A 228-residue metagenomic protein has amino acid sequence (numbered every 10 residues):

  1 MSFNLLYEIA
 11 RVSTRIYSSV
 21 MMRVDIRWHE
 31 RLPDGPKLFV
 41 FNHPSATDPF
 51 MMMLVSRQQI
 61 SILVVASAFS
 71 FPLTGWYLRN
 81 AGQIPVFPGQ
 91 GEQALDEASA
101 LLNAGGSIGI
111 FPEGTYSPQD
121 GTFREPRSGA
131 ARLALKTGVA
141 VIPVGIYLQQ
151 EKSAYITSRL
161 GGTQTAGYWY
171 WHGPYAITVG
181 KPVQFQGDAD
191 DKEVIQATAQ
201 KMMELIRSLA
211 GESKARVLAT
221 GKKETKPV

Functional and structural regions predicted by a protein language model:
L6-H43: Helix-to-loop junction immediately C-terminal to a conserved catalytic motif
S13-T14, R79-P85, G114-Y116: Short, basic, glycine/proline-bearing loop/turn elements
S19-I26, G89, R159-G162: Short gly/ser/thr-rich secondary-structure transition/capping motifs
P33-Q90, D96-E97: Catalytic core of membrane glycerolipid acyltransferases/transacylases, capturing the structured, soluble-facing
P36-L38, S107-F111, I142: Residue-level preference for the first positions of well-ordered beta-strands
L101-A130: Catalytic-site beta-strand/loop segments enriched in glycine and acidic/polar residues
T122-D191, K223: A cross-family acyltransferase "interaction/gating" segment
A215-V228: Short, highly charged C-terminal tails/helix-capping segments
